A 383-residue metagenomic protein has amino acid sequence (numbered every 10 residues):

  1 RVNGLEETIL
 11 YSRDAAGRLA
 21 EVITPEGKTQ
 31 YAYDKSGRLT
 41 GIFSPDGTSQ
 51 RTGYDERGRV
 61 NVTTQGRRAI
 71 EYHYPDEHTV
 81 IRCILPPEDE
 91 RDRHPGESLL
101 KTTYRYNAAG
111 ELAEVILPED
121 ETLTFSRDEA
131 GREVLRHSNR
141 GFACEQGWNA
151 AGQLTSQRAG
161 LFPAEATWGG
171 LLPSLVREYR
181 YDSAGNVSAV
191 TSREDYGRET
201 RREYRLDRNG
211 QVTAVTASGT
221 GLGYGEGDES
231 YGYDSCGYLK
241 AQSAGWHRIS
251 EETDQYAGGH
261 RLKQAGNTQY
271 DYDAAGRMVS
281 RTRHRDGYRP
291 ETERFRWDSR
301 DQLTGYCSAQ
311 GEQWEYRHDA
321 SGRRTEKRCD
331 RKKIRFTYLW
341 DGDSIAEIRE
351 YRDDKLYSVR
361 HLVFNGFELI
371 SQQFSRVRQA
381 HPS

Functional and structural regions predicted by a protein language model:
R1-V2, V22, I42, T63 (+15 more regions): Beta-strand-dense domains in secreted/periplasmic systems and polymorphic toxin scaffolds
N3-L5, D14, D34, D46 (+24 more regions): Acidic/polar residues in short coil/turn loops that connect beta-strands within repeat-based beta-sheet scaffolds
L5-E7, P25-G27, D46-T48, R67-R68 (+12 more regions): Short, small/polar residue-rich loop motifs at catalytic or cofactor-binding pockets
E7, R18, R38, T48 (+14 more regions): Conserved Rossmann-like nucleotide-cofactor binding loop
T8-E21, K28-G41, T48-V62, H73 (+7 more regions): Tandem repeat domain/solenoid detector
R13, G17, I23, T29 (+12 more regions): Short, ordered secondary-structure scaffold segments
I84-K101, G160-V176, T220-G225, S250-E251 (+2 more regions): Intrinsically disordered, low-complexity Ser/Thr- and acidic-rich flexible linkers and loops, especially at boundaries
Y204-V212, M278-R317: Surface-exposed extracellular loop regions of Gram-negative outer-membrane beta-barrel proteins
